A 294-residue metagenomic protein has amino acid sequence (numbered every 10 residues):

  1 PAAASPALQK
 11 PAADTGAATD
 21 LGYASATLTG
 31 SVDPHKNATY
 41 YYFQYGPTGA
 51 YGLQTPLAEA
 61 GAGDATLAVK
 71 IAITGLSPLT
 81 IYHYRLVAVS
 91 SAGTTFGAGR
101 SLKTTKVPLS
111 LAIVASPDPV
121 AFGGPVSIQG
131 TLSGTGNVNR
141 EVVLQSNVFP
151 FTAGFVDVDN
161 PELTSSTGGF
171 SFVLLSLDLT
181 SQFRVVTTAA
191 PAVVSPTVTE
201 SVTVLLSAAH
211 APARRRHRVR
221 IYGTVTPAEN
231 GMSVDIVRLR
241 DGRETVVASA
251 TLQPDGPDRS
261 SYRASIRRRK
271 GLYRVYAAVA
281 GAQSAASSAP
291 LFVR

Functional and structural regions predicted by a protein language model:
P1-S5, I81, A88, T105-R294: Low-complexity, Ser/Thr/Pro-rich intrinsically disordered linker/stalk segments at domain junctions
A2-V107: Short, surface-exposed linear motifs at loops/turns and structural transition points
